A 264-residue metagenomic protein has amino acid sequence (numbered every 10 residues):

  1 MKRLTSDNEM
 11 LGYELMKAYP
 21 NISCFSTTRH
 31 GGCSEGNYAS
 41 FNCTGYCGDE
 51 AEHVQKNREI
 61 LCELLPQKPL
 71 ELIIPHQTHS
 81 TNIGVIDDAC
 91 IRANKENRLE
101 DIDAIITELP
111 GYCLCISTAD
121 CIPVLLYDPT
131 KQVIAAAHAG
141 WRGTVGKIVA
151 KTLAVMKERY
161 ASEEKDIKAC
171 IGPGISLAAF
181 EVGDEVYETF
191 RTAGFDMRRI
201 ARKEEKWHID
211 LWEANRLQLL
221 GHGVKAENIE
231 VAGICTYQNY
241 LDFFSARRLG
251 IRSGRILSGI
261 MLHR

Functional and structural regions predicted by a protein language model:
M1-R264: Active-site microenvironment for binding and transforming phosphate-containing groups
